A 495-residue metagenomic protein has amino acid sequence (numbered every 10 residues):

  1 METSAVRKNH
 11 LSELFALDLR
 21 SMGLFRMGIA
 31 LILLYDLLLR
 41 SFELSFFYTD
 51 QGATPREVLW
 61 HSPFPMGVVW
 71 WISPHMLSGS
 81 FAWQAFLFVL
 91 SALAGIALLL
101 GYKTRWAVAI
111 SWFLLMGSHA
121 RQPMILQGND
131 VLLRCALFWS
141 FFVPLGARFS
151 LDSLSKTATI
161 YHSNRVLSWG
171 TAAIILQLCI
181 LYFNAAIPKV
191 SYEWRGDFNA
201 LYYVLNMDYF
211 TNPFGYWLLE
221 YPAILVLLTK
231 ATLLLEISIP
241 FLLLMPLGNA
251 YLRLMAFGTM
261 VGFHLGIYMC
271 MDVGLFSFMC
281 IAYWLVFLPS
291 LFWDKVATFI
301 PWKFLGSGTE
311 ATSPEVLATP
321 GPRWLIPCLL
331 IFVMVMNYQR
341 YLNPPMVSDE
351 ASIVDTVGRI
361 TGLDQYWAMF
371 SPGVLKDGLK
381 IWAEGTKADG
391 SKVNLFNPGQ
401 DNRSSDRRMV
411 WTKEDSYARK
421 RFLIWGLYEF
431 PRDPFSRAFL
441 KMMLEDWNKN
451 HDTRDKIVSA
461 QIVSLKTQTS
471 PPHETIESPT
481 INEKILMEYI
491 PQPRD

Functional and structural regions predicted by a protein language model:
M1-D495: Alpha-helical membrane-anchoring segments
